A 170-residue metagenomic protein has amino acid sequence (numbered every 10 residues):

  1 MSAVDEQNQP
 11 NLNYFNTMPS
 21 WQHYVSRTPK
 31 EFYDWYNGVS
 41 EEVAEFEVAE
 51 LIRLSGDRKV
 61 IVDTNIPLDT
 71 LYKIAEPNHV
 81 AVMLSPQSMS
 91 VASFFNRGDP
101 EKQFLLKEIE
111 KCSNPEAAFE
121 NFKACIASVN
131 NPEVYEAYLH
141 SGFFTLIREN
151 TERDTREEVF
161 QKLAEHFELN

Functional and structural regions predicted by a protein language model:
S2-K59, I66: ATP-dependent small-molecule kinase phosphotransfer cores that center on conserved nucleotide phosphate-binding segments
N16-Y33, G98-E120: A solvent-exposed, charged loop/short amphipathic helix patch at secondary-structure junctions
D34-A49, E116-H140: Alpha-helix-centered segments that form part of catalytic cores
I52-S55, K73-P77: Conserved catalytic network of the ASCE P-loop NTPase/AAA+ motor domain
V60-T64, L71, T145: Helical/strand "switch-coupling" subdomains that flank nucleotide/phosphate-binding cores, especially in P-loop NTPases
I66-L68, S85-V91, E152-R153: Conserved nucleotide-binding/hydrolysis micro-motifs of P-loop NTPases
A75-N114: Conserved phosphate-donor/acceptor-positioning beta-strand/loop module used by diverse small-molecule
S128-N170: NTP-dependent small-molecule kinase module
